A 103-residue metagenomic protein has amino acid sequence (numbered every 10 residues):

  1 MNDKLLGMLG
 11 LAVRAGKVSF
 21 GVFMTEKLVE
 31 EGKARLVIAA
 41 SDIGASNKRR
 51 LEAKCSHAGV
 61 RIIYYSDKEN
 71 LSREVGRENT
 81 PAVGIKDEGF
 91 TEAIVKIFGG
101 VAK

Functional and structural regions predicted by a protein language model:
M1-N2, K103: SAM-dependent methyltransferases
N2-A39: N-terminal first-folded block
G7, F23, K27-E30, R49-A53 (+3 more regions): Solvent-exposed alpha-helical segments within well-ordered globular domains of core cellular machineries
G10, E30, S56, G76 (+1 more regions): Signal for well-folded cores of large energy- and translation-related assemblies
F23, D42-I43, D67-N70, E88: Short, ordered loop/turn segments at secondary-structure junctions
E30-A53, V60-R61: N-terminal positively charged helical leader segments and presequences
L51-T80: Mid-chain, well-packed structural core segment of small domains
E69-K103: C-terminal structural segments of small proteins and small subunits
